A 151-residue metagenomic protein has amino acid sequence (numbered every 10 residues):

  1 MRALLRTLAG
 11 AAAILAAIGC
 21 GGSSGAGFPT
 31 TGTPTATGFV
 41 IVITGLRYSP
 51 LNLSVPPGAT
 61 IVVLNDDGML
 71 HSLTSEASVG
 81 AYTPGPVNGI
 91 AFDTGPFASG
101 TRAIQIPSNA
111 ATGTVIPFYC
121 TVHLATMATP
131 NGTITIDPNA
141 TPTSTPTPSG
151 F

Functional and structural regions predicted by a protein language model:
M1-A9: Bacterial N-terminal signal peptides that target proteins for export
A13-I14, G113: Residue-level signal for mature regions of secreted extracellular proteins and peptides
L15-G19: C-terminal motif of bacterial Sec signal peptides marking the signal peptidase cleavage site
C20-F151: Extracytoplasmic copper-binding redox domains, predominantly the cupredoxin/blue-copper superfamily
